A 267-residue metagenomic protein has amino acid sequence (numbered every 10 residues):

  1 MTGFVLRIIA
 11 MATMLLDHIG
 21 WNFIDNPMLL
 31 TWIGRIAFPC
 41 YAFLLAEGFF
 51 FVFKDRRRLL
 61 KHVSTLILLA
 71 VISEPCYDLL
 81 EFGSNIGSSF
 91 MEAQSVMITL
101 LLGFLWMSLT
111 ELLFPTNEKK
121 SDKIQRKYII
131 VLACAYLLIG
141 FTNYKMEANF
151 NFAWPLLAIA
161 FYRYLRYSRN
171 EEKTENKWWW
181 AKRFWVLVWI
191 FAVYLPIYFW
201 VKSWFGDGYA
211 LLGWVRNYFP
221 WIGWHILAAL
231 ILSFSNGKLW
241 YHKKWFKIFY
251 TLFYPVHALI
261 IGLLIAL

Functional and structural regions predicted by a protein language model:
M1-L267: Alpha-helical transmembrane segments and their immediate juxtamembrane cytosolic regions
